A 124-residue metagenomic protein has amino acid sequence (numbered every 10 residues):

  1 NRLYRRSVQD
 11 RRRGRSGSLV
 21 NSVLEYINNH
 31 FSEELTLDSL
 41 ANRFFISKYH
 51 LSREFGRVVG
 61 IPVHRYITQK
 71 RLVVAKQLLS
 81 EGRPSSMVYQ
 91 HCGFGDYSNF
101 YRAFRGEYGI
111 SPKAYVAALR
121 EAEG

Functional and structural regions predicted by a protein language model:
N1-R11, R15-S22, N29, H50-S52: An amphipathic alpha-helical interaction segment
S16-L24, T68-L72, K76: Short, leucine-enriched amphipathic alpha-helices that occur as contiguous helical runs
L24, N28-F31, K76-S80: Regular secondary-structure segments
Y26-H30, E34-K70, Y89-A118: Basic/polar phosphate-binding segments, predominantly the helix-turn-helix DNA-binding elements of transcriptional
E34, G82-R83: Residue at a beta-strand N-cap/secondary-structure junction
R120-G124: Intrinsically disordered, low-complexity acidic/proline-/asparagine-rich linker or regulatory tail/stalk regions
